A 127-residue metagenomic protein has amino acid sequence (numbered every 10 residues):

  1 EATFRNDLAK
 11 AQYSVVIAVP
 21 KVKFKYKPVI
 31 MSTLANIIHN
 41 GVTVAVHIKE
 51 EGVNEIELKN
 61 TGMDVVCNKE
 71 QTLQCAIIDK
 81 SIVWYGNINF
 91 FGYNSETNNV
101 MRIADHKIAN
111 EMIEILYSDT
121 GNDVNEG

Functional and structural regions predicted by a protein language model:
E1-G127: PLD/PLD-like phosphodiesterase catalytic module centered on the HKD motif
